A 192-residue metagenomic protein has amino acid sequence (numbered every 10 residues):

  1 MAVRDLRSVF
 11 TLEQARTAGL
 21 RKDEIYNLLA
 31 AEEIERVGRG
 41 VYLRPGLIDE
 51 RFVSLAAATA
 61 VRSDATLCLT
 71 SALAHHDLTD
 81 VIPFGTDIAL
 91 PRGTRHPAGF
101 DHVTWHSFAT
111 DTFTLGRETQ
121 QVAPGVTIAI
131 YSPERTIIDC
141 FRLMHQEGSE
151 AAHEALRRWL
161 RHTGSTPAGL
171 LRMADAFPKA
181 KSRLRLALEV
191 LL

Functional and structural regions predicted by a protein language model:
A2-L20, E24, L29, V37 (+1 more regions): Nucleic-acid-binding surface
E32: Glycine-centered, phosphate/nucleic-acid-interacting loop/turn motifs that mediate DNA/RNA or nucleotide
